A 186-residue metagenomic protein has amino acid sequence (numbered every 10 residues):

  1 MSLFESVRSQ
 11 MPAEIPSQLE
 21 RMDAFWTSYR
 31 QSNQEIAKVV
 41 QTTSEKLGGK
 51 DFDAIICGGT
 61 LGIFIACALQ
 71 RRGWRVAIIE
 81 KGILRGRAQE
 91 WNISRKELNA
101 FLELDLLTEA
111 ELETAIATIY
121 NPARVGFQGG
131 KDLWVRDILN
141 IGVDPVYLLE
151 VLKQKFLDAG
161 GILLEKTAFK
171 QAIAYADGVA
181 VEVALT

Functional and structural regions predicted by a protein language model:
M1-D53: Extreme N-terminal leader/targeting segments of oxidoreductases
I55, G59, F64-E90: Glycine-rich FAD pyrophosphate-binding loop
A77, I162-E165: General small-molecule cofactor/ligand-binding pocket signal
I83-R124: N-terminal FAD cofactor-binding segment of flavoenzymes
N92, L133-K155, L164: Short beta-strand to alpha-helix junction loop
E165-A180: A conserved short coil-to-beta-strand element within the FAD-binding core of flavoproteins
V181-L185: Short beta-strand segments that buttress and anchor functional surface loops
